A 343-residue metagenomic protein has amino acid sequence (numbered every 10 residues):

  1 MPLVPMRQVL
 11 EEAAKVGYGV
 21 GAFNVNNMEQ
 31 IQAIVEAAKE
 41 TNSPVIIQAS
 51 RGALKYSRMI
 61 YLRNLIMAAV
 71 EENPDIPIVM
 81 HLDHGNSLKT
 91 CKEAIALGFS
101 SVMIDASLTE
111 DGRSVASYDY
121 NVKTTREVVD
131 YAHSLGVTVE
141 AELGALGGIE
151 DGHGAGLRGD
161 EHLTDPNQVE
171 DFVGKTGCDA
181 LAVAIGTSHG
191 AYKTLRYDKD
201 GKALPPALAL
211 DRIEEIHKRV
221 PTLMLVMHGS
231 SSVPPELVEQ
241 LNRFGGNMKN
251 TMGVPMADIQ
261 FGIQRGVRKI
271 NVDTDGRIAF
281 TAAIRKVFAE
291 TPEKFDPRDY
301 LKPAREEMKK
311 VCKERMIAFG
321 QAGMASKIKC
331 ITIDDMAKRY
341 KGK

Functional and structural regions predicted by a protein language model:
V4-E12, M28-Q48, G52-A53, M59-D75 (+6 more regions): Alpha/beta enzyme core
P5-G21, K294-F295: Generic N-terminal amphipathic, Lys/Arg-enriched alpha-helix
V20-N24, V79-H81, L225-M227, K249 (+1 more regions): Short catalytic-loop micro-motif centered on adjacent basic/acidic residues
S43, I47, L54-R58, I259 (+3 more regions): Shared catalytic-loop signature of beta/alpha-barrel
G229-S232, M252, V272-G276: Short acidic/histidine-rich active-site segments
R265: Conserved structured catalytic cores and adjacent interaction surfaces of nucleotide-binding/hydrolyzing enzymes
A283-K343: Extended, intrinsically disordered, low-complexity segments
